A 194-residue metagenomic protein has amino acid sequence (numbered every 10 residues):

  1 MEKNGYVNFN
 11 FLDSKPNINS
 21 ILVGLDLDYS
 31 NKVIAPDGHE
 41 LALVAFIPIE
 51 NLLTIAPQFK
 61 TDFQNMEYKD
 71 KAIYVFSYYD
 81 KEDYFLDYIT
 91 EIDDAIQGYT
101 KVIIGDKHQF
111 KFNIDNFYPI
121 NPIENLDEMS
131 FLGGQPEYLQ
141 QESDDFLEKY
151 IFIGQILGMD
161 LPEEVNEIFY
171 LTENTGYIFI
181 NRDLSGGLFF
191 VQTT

Functional and structural regions predicted by a protein language model:
M1-T194: Preference for intrinsically disordered or flexible, low-complexity segments and adjacent hinge/connector residues
